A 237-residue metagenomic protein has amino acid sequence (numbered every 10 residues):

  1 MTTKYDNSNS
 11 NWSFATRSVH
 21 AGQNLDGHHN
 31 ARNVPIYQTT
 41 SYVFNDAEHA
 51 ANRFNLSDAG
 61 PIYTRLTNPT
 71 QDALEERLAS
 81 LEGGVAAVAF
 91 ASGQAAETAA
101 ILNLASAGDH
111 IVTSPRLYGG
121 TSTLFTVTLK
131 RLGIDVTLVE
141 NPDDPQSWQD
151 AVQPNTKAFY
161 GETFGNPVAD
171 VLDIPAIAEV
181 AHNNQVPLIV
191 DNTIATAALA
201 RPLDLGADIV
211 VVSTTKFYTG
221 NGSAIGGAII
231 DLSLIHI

Functional and structural regions predicted by a protein language model:
T2-N68, E76-R77: N-terminal "arm"/small-domain region of PLP-dependent enzymes with the aminotransferase-like
N30, L78, A96, I111 (+5 more regions): Buried hydrophobic positions in well-ordered alpha/beta secondary-structure cores of metabolic enzymes
D46-T98, G120-L129: Conserved N-terminal alpha-helix of the aminotransferase class I/II PLP-enzyme fold
N103-T121, E140: Conserved PLP-anchoring active-site segment centered on the Schiff-base-forming lysine
T123-F164, V168-A176: PLP-dependent aminotransferase-class I/II
F164-P187, A195-R201: Active-site core of PLP-dependent enzymes with the aminotransferase class I/II
L203-Y218, I225-G226: Conserved active-site segment immediately N-terminal to the catalytic lysine that forms the internal aldimine
I235-I237: Conserved small/polar residues in nucleotide/adenosyl-binding loops
